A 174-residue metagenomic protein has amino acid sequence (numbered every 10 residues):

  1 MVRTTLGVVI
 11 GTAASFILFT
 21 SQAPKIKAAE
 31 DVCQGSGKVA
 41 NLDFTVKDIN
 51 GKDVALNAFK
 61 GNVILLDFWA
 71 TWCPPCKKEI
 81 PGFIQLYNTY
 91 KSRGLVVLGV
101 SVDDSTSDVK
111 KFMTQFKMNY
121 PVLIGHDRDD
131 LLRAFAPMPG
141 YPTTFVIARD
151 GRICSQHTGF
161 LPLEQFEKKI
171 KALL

Functional and structural regions predicted by a protein language model:
M1-V9: Bacterial N-terminal signal peptides that target proteins for export
V9-I17: Bacterial N-terminal signal peptides
K25-L56: N-terminal "domain-start" segment that seeds a small globular fold
K60, F68-Q85: Conserved redox-active cysteine motifs that mediate thiol-disulfide chemistry, especially di-cysteine Cys-X(1-2)-Cys
V63-I64, P142: Alpha/beta-hydrolase fold active-site loops
L66, L98, P121: Rossmann-like NAD(H)/NADP(H) cofactor-binding core
K77-F116, D127-R133: Structural microenvironment flanking redox-active thiols in thiol-disulfide oxidoreductases
F112-N119, G125-K171: Thiol/disulfide oxidoreductase modules built on the thioredoxin-like
